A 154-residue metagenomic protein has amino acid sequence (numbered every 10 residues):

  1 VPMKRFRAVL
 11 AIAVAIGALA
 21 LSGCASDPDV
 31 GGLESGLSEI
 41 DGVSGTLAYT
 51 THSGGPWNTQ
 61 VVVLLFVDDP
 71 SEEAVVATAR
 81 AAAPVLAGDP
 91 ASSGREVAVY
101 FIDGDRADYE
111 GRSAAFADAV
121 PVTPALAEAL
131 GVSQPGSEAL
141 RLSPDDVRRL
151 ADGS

Functional and structural regions predicted by a protein language model:
V1-S22: Sec-dependent bacterial lipoprotein signal peptides
G23-D27: Bacterial signal peptide processing site
P28-G31, E73, P124: Generic alpha-helical secondary structure signal
V30-G42: Short amphipathic alpha-helix segments
I40-V67: Short edge beta-strands and adjacent turn/loop segments
L64-Y109: Mature extracytoplasmic domains of secretory-pathway proteins
V99-S154: Polar/charged, Gly/Pro-rich intrinsically disordered segments
